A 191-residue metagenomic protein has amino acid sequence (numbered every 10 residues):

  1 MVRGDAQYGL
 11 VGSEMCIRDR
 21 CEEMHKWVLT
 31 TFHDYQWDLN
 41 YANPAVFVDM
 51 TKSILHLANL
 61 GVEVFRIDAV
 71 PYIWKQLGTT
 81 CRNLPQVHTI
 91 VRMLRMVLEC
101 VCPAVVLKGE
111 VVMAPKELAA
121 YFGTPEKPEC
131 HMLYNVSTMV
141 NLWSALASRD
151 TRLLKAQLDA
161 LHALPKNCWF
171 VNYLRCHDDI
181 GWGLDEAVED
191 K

Functional and structural regions predicted by a protein language model:
M1, C100-K191: Conserved alpha/beta catalytic core and glycan-binding cleft of carbohydrate-active enzymes
M1-G12, I17: Single conserved hydrophobic/aromatic residue that forms the stacking wall/gate of nucleotide- or nucleobase-binding
V2-G4, K52, L94, L158-A160: A generic local structural motif
G12, R20, L39-N43, Y72-K75 (+3 more regions): Generic structural "secondary-structure junction" signal
S13-H25, A104-K108: Glycine-rich, aromatic-flanked loop segments that form ligand/cofactor-binding clefts across common enzyme folds
R18-A42: N-terminal small/glycine-rich loop or linker at the start of catalytic domains across soluble metabolic enzymes
A42-K116: Active-site neighborhood of glycoside hydrolase catalytic domains
